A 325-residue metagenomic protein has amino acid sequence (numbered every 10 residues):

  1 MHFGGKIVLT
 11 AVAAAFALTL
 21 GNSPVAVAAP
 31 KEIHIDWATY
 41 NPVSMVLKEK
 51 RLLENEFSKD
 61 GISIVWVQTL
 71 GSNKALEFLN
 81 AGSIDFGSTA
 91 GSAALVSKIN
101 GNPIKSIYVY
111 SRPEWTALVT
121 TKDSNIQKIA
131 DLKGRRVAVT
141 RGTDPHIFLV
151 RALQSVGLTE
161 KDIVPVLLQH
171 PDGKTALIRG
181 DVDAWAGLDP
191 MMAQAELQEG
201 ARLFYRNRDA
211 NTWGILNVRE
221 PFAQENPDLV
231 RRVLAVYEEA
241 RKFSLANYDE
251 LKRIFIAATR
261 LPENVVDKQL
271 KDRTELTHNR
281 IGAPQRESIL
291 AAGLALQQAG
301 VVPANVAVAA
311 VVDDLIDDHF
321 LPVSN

Functional and structural regions predicted by a protein language model:
M1-V12: Bacterial N-terminal signal peptides that target proteins for export
F16-V25: C-terminal segment of classical bacterial N-terminal signal peptides
A29-L158, V164-Q169, D183-A186, L203 (+1 more regions): Short, glycine-/small- and polar/acidic-enriched structural segments that line small-molecule recognition paths
K50, L76, N80, G91-A94 (+12 more regions): Extracytoplasmic/secreted envelope proteins and their assembly/folding machinery, especially bacterial periplasmic
G61-V65, E160-I163, T259-L270, P303-A310: Short, surface-exposed acidic
S92, P165-V166, P171-T259: Pocket-lining segment of extracytoplasmic ligand-binding domains
E225-P303: Secondary-structure end/capping motifs
L296-N325: Conserved C-terminal helix/tail region of periplasmic/extracytoplasmic solute-binding proteins
